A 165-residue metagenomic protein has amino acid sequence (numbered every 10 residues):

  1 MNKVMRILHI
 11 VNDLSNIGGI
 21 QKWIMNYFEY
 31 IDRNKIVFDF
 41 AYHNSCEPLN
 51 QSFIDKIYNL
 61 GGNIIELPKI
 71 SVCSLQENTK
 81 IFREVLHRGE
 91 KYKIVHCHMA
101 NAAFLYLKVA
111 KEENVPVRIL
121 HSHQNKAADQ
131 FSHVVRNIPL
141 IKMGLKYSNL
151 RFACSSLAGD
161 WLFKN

Functional and structural regions predicted by a protein language model:
M1-K3: N-proximal low-complexity "stem/linker" segments adjacent to membrane-targeting elements
M5, I10-E77: N-terminal strand-loop element at the rim of the active site of nucleotide-sugar-dependent glycosyltransferases
I7, I94, A110-N125, F152: Active-site proximal beta-strand in glycosyltransferases
D13, M99-N101, S155-L157: Helix N-cap/beta->alpha junction signal
Q76-I81, P116-V117, K126-Y147: Nucleotide-sugar donor phosphate/pyrophosphate-binding loop at the beta->alpha transition of glycosyltransferases
H87-K93: Glycine-rich phosphate-binding loop signature in dinucleotide/nucleotide-binding domains
C97-A103, S122: Short His-centered aromatic/hydrophobic patch
Y147-N165: A short, active-site helix/loop in glycosyltransferases that binds the activated sugar's phosphate group
